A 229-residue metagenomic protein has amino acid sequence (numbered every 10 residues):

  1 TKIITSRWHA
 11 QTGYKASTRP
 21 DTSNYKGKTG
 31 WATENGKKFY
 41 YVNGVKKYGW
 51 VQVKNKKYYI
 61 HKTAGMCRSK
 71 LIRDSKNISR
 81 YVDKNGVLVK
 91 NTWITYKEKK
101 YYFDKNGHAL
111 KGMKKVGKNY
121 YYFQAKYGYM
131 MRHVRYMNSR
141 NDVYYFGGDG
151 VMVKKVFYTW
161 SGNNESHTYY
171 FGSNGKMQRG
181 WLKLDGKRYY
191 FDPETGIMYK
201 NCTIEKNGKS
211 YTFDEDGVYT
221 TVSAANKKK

Functional and structural regions predicted by a protein language model:
T1-K229: Extracellular adhesion/carbohydrate-binding repeat motifs centered on closely spaced tryptophans
